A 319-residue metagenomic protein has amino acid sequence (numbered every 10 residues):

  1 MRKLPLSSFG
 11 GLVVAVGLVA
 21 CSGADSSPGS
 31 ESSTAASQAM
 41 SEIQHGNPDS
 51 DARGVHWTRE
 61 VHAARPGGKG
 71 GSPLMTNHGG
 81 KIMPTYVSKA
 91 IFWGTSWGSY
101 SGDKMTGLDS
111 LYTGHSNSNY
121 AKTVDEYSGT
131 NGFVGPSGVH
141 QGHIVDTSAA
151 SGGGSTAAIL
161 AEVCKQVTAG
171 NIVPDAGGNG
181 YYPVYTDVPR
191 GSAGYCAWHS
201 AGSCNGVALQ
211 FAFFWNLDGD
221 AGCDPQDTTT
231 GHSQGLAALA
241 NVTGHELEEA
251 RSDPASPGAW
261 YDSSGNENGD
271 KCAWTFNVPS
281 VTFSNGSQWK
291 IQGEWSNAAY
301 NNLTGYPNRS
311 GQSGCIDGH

Functional and structural regions predicted by a protein language model:
M1-G10: Bacterial N-terminal signal peptides that target proteins for export
G17-A20: C-terminal motif of bacterial Sec signal peptides marking the signal peptidase cleavage site
S22-D25: Bacterial signal peptide processing site
S41-C164: N-terminal carbohydrate-binding/catalytic regions of secreted carbohydrate-active enzymes
P84-S88, G177-Y182, V207-Q210, L236: Loop/turn elements at helix/coil->beta-strand transitions in domains of secreted/extracellular proteins
F133-C204: Active-site-proximal segments of metallohydrolase catalytic domains
Y195-A237, D253-H319: Metalloprotease/metallohydrolase-associated module, dominated by Zn2+-dependent proteases
N241-D253: Active-site recognition of the HExxH zinc-binding catalytic motif
